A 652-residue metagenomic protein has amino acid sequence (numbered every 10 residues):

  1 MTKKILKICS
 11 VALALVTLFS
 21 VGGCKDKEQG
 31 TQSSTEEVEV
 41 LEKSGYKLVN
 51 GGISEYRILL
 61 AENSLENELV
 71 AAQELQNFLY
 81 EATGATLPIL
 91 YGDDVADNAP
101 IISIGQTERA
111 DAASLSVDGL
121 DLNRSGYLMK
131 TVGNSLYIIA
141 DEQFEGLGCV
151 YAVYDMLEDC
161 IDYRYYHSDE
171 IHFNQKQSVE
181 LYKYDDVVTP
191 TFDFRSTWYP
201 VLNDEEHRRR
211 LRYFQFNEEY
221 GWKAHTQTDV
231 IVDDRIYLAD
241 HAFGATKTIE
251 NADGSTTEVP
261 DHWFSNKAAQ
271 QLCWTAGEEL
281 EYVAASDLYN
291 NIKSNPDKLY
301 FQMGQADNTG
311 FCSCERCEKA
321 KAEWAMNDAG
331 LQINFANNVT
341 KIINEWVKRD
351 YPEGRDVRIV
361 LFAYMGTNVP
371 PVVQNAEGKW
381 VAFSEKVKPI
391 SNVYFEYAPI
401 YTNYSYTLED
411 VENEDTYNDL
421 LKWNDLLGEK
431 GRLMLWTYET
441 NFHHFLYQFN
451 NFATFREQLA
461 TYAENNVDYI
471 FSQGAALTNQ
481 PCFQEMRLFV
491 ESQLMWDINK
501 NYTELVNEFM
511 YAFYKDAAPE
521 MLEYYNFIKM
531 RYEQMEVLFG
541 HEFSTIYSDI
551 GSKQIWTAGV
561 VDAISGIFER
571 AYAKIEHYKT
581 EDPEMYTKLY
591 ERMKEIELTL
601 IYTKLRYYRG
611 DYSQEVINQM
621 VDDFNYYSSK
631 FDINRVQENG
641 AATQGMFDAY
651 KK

Functional and structural regions predicted by a protein language model:
L6-K25: Sec-dependent N-terminal signal peptides of Gram-positive bacterial secreted proteins and lipoproteins
F19-E37: Sec-dependent signal peptide cleavage junction
T35-E55: Disordered inhibitory propeptide/activation segment of secreted metzincin zinc metalloprotease zymogens, centered on
E42, E55, N63-E66, V70-E74 (+8 more regions): Feature activates predominantly on carbohydrate-active enzymes
P88-D118: Short, well-ordered secondary-structure micro-motifs within conserved domains or adaptor modules
L90-Y91, A276-G428, T437: Gly/Pro-rich turn-and-neighbor structural signature
L272-T275, E279-Y282, Y289-N290, E414-P519 (+2 more regions): Structured mid-domain segments that build the active-site/substrate or prosthetic-cofactor binding neighborhood
Q493-K652: Catalytic domains of carbohydrate-active enzymes that cleave complex glycans
